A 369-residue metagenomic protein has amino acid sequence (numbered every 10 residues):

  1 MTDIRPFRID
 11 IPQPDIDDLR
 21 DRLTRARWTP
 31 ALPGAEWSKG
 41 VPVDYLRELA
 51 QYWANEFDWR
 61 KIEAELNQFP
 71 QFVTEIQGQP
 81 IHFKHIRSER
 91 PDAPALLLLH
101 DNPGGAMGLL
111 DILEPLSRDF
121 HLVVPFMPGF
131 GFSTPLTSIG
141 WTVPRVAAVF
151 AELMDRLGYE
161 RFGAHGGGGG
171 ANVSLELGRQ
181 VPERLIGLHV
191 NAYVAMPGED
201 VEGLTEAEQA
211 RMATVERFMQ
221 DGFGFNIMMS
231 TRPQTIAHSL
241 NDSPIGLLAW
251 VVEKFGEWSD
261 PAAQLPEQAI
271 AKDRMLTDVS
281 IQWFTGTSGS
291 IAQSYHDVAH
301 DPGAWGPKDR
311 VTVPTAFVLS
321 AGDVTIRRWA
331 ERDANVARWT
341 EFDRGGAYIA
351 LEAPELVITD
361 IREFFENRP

Functional and structural regions predicted by a protein language model:
D15-R87, W283-G286, S290-A304: Non-catalytic accessory segments flanking enzyme active sites
W59-K61, M107, M127-W141, L175 (+1 more regions): Glycine-rich "HGGG/HGxG" loop immediately N-terminal to the catalytic nucleophile of the alpha/beta-hydrolase
D92-D101: Short beta-strand element of the alpha/beta-hydrolase
N102-L113: The serine-hydrolase catalytic nucleophile loop
P115, D119, Y159-A210: Conserved hydrolase catalytic core segment
L116-F132: Conserved alpha/beta-hydrolase
P144-F162, N172: Conserved acidic catalytic loop of the alpha/beta-hydrolase fold
M229-P369: C-terminal subdomain of alpha/beta-hydrolase-fold enzymes, centered on the catalytic histidine and its supporting
